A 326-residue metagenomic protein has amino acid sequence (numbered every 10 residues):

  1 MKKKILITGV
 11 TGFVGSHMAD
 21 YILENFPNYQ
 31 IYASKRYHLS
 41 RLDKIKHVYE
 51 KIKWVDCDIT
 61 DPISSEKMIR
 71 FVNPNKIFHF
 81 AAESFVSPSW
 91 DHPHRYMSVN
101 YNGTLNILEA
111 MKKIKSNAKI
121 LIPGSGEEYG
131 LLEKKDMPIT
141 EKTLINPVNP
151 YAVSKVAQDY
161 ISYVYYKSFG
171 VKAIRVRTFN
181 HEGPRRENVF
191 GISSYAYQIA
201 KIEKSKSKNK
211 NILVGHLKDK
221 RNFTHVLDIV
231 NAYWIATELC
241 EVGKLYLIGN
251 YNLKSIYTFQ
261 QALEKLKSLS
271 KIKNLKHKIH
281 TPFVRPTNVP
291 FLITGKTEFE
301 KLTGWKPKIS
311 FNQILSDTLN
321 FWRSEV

Functional and structural regions predicted by a protein language model:
M1-H181: N-terminal Rossmann-like NAD(P)+-binding domain of SDR-like oxidoreductases, especially those catalyzing
H17, N25, H92, A110 (+7 more regions): Generic structural signal for alpha-helix termini and adjacent loop/cap motifs
S40, T60, D91, V99-N102 (+9 more regions): Residue-level signal for the nucleotide or nucleotide-sugar donor/cofactor binding architecture
D43, L132-P138, Y160-T237, F259-L269: NAD(P)-dependent short-chain dehydrogenase/reductase
R177-H181, K210-H216, R221, Y233 (+4 more regions): A recurrent short beta-strand within the Rossmann-like NAD(P)-dependent oxidoreductase core
Y195-K201, L239-V284: Mid/C-terminal beta-alpha module of Rossmann-like enzyme folds, strongest in SDR-family dehydrogenases/epimerases
V226, L245, P282-K306, S310 (+1 more regions): Conserved C-terminal active-site "lid" loop/helix of NAD(P)H-dependent oxidoreductases that clamps the redox cofactor
I229, Y233, I248, F259-A262 (+2 more regions): Non-catalytic, hydrophobic alpha-helical segments
